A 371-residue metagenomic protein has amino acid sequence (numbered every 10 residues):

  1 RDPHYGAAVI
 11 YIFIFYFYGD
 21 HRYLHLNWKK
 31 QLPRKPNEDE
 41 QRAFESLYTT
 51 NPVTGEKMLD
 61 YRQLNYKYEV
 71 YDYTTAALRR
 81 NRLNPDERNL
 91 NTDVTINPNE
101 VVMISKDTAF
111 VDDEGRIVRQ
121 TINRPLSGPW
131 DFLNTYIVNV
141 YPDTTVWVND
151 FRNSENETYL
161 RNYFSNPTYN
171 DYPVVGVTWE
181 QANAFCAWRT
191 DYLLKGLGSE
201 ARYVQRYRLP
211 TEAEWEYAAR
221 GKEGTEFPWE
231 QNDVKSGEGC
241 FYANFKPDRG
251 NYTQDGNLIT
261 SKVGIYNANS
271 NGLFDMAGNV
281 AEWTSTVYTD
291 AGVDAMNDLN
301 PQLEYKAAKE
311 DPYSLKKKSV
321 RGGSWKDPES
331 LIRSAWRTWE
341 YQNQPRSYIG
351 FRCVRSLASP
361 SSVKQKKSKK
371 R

Functional and structural regions predicted by a protein language model:
R1-I96, D171-W229, W283, V320: Conserved hydrophobic ligand-interaction patch in extracellular adhesion modules
A7, D20, E56, R116 (+3 more regions): Intrinsically disordered, low-complexity regions
H25, N37, R82, N91 (+4 more regions): Sequence-pattern detector for short linear motifs and compositional/periodic biases rather than a specific fold
Y48-V53, D107, A358-S361: Serine/proline-rich low-complexity intrinsically disordered segments, especially terminal tails, linkers
V53-G55, A76, N99, D107 (+2 more regions): Intrinsic-disorder/low-complexity loop/linker signature
R88, T95, F110, R116 (+2 more regions): Functional-site microenvironments in short loops/helix caps that host divalent-cation chemistry
Y341-P345: C-terminal beta-signal and terminal closure region of outer-membrane beta-barrel proteins
S347-V363: Short, structured beta-strand segments at or near domain termini in extracellular proteins/domains
